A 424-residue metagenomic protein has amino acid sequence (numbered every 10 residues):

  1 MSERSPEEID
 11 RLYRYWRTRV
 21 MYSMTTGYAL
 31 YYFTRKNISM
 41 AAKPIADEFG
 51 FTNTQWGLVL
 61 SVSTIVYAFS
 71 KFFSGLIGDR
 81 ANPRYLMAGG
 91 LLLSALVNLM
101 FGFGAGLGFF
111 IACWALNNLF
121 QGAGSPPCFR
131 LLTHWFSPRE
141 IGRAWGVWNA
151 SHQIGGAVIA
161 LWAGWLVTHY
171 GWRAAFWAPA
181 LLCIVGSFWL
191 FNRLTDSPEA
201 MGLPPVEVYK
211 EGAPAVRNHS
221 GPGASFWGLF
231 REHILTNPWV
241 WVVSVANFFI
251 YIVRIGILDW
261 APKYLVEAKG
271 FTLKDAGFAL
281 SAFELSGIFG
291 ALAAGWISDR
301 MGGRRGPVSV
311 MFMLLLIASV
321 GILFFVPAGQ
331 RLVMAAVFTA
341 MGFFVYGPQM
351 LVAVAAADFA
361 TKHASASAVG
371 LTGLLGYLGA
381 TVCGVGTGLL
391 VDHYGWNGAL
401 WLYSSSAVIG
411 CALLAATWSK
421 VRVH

Functional and structural regions predicted by a protein language model:
R4-R14, M201-V242: Juxtamembrane intracellular "pre-TM" segments in multi-pass secondary transporters
I38-M40, T236-L292, Q349, C383-G384: Extracytoplasmic gate region of multi-pass secondary transporters
G50, N82, F103-G108, F120 (+3 more regions): Helix-breaking motifs and short loop linkers at transmembrane-helix boundaries and internal kinks in secondary membrane
F69-G108: Conserved MFS/SLC helix-loop-helix module at the cytosolic interface between two early adjacent transmembrane helices
R80-L91, D299-M313: Cytoplasmic membrane-interface "Motif A"-like loop-to-helix N-cap segments of 12-TM Major Facilitator Superfamily
C113-I154: Cytoplasmic helix-loop-helix junction between adjacent transmembrane helices in 12-TM secondary transporters
W148-E199: Helix-loop-helix hairpin linking two adjacent transmembrane segments in secondary transporters
R304-A355: C-terminal transmembrane helical hairpin of 12-TM major facilitator-type secondary transporters
